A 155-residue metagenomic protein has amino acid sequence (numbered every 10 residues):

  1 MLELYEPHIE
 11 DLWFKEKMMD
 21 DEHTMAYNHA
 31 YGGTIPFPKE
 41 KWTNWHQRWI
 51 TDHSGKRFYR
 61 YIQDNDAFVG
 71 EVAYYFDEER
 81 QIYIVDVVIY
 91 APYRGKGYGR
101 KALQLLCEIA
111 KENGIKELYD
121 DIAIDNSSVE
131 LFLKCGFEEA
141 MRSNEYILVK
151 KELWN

Functional and structural regions predicted by a protein language model:
M1-K39, N155: A short, well-structured alpha-helix characteristic of acyl/acetyltransferase catalytic modules
E10, R80, N126-S127: Short alpha-helical
W13-K17, K41-N44, R48, K101 (+1 more regions): Alpha-helical elements of Rossmann-like donor-binding domains used by nucleotide-donor carbohydrate transfer enzymes
I35-I84, Y90-P92, S143, L153-W154: Acetyl-CoA-dependent GNAT
Y90, Y119-E130: Conserved beta-strand-loop-alpha-helix junction that forms the acyl-donor binding cleft
G95-E108, E130-K134: Conserved acetyl-CoA-binding loop-helix of GNAT-fold acetyltransferases
Y119-A123, G136-K151: Conserved catalytic-core motifs of GNAT/GCN5-like acyltransferases
